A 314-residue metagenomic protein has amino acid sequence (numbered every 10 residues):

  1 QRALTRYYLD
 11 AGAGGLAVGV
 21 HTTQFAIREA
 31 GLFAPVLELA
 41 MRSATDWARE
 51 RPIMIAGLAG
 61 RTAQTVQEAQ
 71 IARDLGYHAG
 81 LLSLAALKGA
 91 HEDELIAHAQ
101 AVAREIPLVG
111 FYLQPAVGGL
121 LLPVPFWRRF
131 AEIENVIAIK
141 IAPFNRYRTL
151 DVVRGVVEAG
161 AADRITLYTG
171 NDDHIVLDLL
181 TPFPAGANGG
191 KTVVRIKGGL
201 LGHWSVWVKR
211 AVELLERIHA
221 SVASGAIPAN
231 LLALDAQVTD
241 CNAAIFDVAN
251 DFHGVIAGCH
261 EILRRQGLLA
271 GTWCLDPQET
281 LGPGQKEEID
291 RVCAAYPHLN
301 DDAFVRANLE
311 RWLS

Functional and structural regions predicted by a protein language model:
Q1-W127, Q278, D302-L313: Active-site beta->alpha loop and helix N-cap motifs at the rims of alpha/beta catalytic domains
A3-Y7, P35, L39, N230-A244 (+1 more regions): A non-catalytic, amphipathic alpha-helix used as a structural packing/dimerization or gating element in enzyme scaffolds
A13, Y77, N135, A161 (+2 more regions): Residue-level recognition of short, well-ordered coil/turn positions that link secondary-structure elements
R42, E213, H260-R264: Generic alpha-helical structural context detector
A44-W47, E158-I165, V222, A270 (+1 more regions): Structural alpha-beta junctions
A101-R104, Q114-V255: Catalytic alpha/beta core domains of metabolic enzymes, predominantly
N242-S314: C-terminal extensions of enzymes
